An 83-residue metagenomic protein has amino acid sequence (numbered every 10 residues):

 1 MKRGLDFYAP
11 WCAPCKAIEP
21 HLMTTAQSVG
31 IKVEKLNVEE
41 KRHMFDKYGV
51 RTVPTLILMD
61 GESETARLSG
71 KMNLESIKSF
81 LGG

Functional and structural regions predicted by a protein language model:
M1-P10: Short active-site neighborhood of thiol/selenol oxidoreductases, capturing the structured segment around
G4-L5, V33, L56: Hydrophobic beta-strand anchors of alpha/beta hydrolase catalytic cores
C12-C15, L56: The canonical Cys-X-X-Cys-His
P14-V29: Typically the conserved alpha-helix immediately C-terminal to a functionally engaged Cys/Sec in thioredoxin-like
I31-E34, M72: Charged, surface-exposed interaction regions in soluble eukaryotic proteins
V38-F45: Structural microenvironment flanking redox-active thiols in thiol-disulfide oxidoreductases
Y48-I57: Structural micro-motif
D60-G83: Non-catalytic, surface beta->alpha helical segment in thiol-disulfide oxidoreductase systems
